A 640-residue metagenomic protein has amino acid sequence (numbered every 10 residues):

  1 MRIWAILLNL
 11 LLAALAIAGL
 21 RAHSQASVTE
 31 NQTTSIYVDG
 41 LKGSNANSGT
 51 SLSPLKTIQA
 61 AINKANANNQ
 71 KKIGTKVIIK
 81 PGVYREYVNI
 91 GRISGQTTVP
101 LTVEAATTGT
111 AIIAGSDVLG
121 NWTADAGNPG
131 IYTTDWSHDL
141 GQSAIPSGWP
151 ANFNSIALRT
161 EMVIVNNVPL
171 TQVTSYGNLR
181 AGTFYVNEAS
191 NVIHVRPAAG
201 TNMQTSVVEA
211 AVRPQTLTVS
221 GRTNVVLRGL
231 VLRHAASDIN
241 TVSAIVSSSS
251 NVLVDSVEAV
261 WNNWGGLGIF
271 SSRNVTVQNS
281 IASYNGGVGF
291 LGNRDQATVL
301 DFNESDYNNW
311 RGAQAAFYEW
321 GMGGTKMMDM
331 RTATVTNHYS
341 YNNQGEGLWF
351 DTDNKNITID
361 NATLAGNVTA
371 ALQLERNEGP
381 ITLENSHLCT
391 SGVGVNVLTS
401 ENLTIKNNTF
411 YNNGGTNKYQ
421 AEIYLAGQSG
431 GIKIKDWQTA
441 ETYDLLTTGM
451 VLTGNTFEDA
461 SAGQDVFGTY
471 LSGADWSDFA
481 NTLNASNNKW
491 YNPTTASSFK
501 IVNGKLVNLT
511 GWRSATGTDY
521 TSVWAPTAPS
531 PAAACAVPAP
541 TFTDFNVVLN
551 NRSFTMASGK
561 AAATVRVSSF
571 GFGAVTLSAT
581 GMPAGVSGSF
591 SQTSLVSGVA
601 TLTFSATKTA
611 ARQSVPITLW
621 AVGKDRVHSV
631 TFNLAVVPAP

Functional and structural regions predicted by a protein language model:
M1-S27: Sec-dependent, cleavable N-terminal signal peptides
Q32-T33, Y37-S247, T439, L506-T510 (+1 more regions): Extracellular polysaccharide-degrading/modifying enzymes targeting complex plant/algal/animal polysaccharides
T33, G74, R85, T98 (+9 more regions): Surface-exposed or flexible loop/turn and strand-edge residues in extracellular/cell-surface modules
A111, E161, V225, T298 (+3 more regions): Short beta-strand/loop motifs in extracellular/secreted proteins, especially within beta-sandwich accessory domains
I164-N166, V502, G623: Structural motif
R233-V246, W264-F270, N274, Y284-G517: Glycine- and acidic/polar-rich repeat regions and solenoidal domains
A539-P640: Long beta-sheet-rich domains in secretory-pathway and surface-associated proteins
